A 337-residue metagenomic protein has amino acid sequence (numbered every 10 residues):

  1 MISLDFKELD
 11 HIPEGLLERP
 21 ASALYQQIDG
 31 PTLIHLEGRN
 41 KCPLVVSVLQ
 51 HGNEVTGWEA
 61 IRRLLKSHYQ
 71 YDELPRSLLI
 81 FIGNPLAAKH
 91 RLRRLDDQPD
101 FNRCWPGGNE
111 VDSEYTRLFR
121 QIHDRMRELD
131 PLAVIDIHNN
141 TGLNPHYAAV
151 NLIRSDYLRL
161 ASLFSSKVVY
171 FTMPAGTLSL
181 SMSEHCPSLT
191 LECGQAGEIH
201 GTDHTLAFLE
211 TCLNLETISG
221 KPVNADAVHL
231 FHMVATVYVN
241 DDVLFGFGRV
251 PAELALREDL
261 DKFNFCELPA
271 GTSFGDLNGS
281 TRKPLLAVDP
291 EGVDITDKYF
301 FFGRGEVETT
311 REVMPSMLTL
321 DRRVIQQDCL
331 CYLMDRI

Functional and structural regions predicted by a protein language model:
M1-I337: Structured catalytic-domain cores with a bias toward divalent-metal coordination
